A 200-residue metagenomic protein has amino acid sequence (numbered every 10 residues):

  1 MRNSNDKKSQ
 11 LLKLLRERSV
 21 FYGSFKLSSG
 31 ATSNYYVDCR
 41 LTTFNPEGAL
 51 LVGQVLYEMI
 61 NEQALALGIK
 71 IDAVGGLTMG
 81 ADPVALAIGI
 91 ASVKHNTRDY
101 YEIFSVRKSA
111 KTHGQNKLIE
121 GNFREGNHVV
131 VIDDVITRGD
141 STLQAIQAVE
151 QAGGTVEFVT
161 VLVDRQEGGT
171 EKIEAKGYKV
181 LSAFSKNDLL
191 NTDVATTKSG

Functional and structural regions predicted by a protein language model:
M1-I69: Active-site-facing substrate-recognition patch
R2-L14, Q147-G200: PRPP-dependent phosphoribosyltransferase catalytic core
S29, N96-T97, G121-E125, A152 (+1 more regions): Solvent-exposed alpha-helices and their adjacent loops that cap or buttress functional pockets in soluble metabolic
A64, S92, N96, G153: Active-site catalytic pocket residues across diverse enzymes, especially alpha/beta-hydrolases
L65-I71, R124-G126, V131: Short helix-loop-beta connector
L67-G80, T160: Short glycine-rich phosphate-binding loop at a beta-alpha junction
A85-V130, D140-L143, T196-T197: Short, glycine/charge-rich flexible loops or terminal/linker lids adjacent to PRPP-binding catalytic cores
V135-I146, G169: Acidic, divalent-metal-coordinating active-site segment for phosphoryl/phosphodiester hydrolysis, typified by short
